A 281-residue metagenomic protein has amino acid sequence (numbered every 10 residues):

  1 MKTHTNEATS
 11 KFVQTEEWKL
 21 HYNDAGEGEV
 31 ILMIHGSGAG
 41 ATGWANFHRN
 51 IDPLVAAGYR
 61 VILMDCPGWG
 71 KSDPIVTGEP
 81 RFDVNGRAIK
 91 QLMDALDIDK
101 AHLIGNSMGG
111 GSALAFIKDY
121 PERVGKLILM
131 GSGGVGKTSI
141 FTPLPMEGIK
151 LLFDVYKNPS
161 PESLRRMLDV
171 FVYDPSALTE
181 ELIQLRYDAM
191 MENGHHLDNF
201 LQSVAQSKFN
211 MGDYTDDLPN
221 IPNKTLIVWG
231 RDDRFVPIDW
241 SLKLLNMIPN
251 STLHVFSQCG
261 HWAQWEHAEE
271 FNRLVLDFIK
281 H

Functional and structural regions predicted by a protein language model:
W18, N23-K71: Conserved HGGG/HGGXW glycine-rich cap/lid loop of the alpha/beta-hydrolase fold
A56, L63-I104, R273: Active-site loop/oxyanion-hole signature of alpha/beta-hydrolase fold enzymes
G105, G109, A113: Gly/Ala-rich beta-loop-alpha elbow adjacent to hydrolase catalytic centers
L114, K118, G125-P159: Flexible "cap/lid" loop of the alpha/beta hydrolase fold
P143-L144, N158-N220: Conserved alpha/beta-hydrolase catalytic His-Asp/Glu region
I221, I227-W229: Short beta-strand/loop motif that positions the catalytic acidic residue of the alpha/beta-hydrolase fold
D232-V236: Acidic catalytic loop of the alpha/beta-hydrolase fold
S251-H281: Catalytic active-site module of serine/aspartate enzymes centered on a nucleophile-bearing elbow/loop
